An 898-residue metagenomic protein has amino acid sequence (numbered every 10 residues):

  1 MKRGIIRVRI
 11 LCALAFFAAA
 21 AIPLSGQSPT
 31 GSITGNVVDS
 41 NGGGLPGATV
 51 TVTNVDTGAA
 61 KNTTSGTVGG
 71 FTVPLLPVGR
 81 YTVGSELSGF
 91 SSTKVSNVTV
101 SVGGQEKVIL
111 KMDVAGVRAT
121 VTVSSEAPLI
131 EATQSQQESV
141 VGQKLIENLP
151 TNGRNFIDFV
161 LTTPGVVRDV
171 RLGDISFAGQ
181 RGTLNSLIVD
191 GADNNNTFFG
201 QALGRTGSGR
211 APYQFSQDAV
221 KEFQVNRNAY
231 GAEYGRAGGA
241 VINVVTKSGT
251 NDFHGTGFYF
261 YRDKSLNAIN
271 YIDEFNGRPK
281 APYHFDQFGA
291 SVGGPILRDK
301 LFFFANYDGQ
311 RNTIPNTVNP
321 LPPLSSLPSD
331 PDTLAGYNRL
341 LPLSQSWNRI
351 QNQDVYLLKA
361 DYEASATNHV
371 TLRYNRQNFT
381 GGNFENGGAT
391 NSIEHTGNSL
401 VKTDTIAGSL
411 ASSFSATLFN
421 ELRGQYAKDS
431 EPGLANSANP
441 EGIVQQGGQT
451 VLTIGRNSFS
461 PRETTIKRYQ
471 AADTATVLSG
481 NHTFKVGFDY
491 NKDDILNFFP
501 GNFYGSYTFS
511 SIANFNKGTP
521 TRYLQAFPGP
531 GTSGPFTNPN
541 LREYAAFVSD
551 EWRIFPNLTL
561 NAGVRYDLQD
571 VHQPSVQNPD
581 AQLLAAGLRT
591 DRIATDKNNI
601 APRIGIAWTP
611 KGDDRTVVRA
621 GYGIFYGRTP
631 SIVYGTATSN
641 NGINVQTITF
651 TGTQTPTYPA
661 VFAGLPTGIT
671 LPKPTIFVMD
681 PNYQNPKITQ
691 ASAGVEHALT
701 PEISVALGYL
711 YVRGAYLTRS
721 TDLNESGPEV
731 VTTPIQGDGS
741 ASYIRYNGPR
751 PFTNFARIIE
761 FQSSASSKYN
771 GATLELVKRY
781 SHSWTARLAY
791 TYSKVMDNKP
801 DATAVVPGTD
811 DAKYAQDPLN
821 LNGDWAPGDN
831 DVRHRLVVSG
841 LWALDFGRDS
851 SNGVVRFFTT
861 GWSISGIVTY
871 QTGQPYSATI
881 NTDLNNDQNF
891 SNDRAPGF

Functional and structural regions predicted by a protein language model:
K2-G142, S216-D218: Periplasm-facing N-terminal accessory domains of Gram-negative outer-membrane beta-barrel systems
G84, F90-S248, D263-N267, D273-N276 (+6 more regions): Periplasmic N-terminal accessory/gating domains of Gram-negative outer-membrane beta-barrel systems
S125, G257-D263, A305-G309, L372-R376 (+8 more regions): Transmembrane beta-barrel strands of outer-membrane/channel proteins
Q217, H284, F555-N557, V571 (+3 more regions): Short, solvent-exposed micro-motifs at the edges of structured domains
G238-A240, D286-A290, D354-L358, K402-G408 (+12 more regions): Hydrophobic, lipid-facing positions within transmembrane beta-strands of outer-membrane proteins
H254, A281-S329, A335-T380, N398-Y426 (+1 more regions): Transmembrane beta-barrel wall of Gram-negative outer-membrane proteins
N352, Y362-S549, A585-A586: Replace "related TpsB outer-membrane translocases also match" with "some related outer-membrane beta-barrels such as
S575-A601, G605-Q762, P896: Solvent-exposed loop/turn elements at secondary-structure boundaries
